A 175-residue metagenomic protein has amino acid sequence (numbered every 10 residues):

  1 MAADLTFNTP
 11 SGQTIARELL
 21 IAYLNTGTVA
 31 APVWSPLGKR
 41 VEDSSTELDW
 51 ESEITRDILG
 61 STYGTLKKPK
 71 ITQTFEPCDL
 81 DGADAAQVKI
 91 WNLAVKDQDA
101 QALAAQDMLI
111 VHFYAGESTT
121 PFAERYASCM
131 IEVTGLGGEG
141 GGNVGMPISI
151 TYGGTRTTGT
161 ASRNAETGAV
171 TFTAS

Functional and structural regions predicted by a protein language model:
M1-P10, P147, T151-S175: Protruding loop/beta-arch "assembly-hinge" segments enriched in small, turn-prone residues
A2-G82, M130-V144: Solvent-exposed edge beta-strands and adjacent loop segments that serve as assembly or binding interfaces
L5-I21, A86-Q98, I148-G154: Short N-terminal helix-initiation segments at or just after the protein's N-terminus
A22, V33, H112-F113, R125 (+1 more regions): Intrinsically disordered, low-complexity N-terminal regions enriched in serine/proline/glycine with scattered basic
K39-D43, V111-T158: Short beta-strand and beta-hairpin "edge-sheet" elements
L59-A127, T158-A165: Extracellular/virion structural assembly segments
L93-D99, C129-E132, I150-T151, G168-F172: Short, low-complexity, polar/charged sequence segments that are solvent-exposed and flexible
